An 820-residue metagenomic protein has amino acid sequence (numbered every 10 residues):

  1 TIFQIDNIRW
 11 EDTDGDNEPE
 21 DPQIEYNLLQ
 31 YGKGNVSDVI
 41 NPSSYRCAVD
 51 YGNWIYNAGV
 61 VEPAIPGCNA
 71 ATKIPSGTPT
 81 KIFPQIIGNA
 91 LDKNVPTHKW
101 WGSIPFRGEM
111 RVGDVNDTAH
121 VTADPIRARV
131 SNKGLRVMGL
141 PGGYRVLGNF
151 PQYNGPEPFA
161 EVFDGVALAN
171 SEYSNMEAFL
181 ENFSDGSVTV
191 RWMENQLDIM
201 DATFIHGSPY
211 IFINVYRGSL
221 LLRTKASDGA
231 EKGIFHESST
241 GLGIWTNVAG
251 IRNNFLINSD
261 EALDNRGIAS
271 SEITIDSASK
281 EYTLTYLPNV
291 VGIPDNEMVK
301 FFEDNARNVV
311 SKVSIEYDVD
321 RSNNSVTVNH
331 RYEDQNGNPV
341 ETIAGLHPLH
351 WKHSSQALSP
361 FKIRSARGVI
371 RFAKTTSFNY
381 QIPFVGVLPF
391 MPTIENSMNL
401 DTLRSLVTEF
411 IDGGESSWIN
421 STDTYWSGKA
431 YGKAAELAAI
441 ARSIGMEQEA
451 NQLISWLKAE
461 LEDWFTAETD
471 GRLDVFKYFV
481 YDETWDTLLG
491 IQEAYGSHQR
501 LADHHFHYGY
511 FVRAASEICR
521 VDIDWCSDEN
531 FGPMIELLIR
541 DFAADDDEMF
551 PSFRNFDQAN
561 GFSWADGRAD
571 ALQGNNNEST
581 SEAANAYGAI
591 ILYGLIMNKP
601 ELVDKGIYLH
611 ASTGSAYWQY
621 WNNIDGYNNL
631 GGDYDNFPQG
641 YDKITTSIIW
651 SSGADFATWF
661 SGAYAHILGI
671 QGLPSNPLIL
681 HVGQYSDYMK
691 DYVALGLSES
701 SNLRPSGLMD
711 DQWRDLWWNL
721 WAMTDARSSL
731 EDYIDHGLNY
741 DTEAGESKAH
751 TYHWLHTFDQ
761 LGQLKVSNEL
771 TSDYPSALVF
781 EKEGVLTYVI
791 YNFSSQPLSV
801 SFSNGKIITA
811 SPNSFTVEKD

Functional and structural regions predicted by a protein language model:
F3-D503, D545-A559, D566, G594-M597 (+1 more regions): Ser/Thr/Asn(+Pro)-rich, low-complexity disordered segments
N420-R442, H498-I539, S579-Y587: Aromatic-rich carbohydrate-recognition surfaces in CAZymes
Q452-S455, E529-P533, D604: Short sequence/structural elements of tandem HEAT/ARM alpha-solenoid repeats
S455-E460, P533, L537-D541: Alpha-helical solenoid scaffolds in eukaryotic proteins
F553-N560, S579-N585: A glycine-rich, aromatic-flanked flexible loop/lid motif
A569: Carbohydrate-active enzymes and regulators
Q573-N577: Active-site rim elements
T580-T613: Active-site neighborhood of glycoside hydrolase catalytic domains
